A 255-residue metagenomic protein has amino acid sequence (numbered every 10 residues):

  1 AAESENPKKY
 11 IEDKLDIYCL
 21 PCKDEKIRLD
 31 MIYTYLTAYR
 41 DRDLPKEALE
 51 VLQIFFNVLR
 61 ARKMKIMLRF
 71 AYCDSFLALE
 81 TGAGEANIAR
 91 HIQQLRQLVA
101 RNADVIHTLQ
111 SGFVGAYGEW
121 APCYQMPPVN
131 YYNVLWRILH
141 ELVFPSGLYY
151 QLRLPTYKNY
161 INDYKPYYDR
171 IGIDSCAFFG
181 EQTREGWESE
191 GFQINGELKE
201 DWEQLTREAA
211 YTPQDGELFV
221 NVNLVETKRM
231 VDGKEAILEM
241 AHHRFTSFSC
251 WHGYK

Functional and structural regions predicted by a protein language model:
A1-I27, Q94, A100-R101: Non-catalytic accessory regions flanking glycosidase/transglycosidase catalytic cores in CAZymes
N6, I88-Q93, Y149, R153: Lectin-type carbohydrate-recognition ectodomains
P7, I11-L15, M31, Y35-L36 (+1 more regions): Extended hydrophobic/Leu-rich segments
D16-P21, R28-C73, L148: Aromatic-lined substrate-binding rim segments of carbohydrate-active enzymes
T34-L36, F70-D74, V99, F113-G115 (+2 more regions): Short, flexible loop/turn elements at secondary-structure junctions
Y35-E47, F76-A86, G115, E119-P128: The substrate-binding groove and active-site-proximal loops of carbohydrate-active enzymes, especially glycoside
E47-K65, G82-T108, N130-L142: An active-site-proximal structural segment forming one wall of the substrate-binding cleft that immediately precedes
V105-K255: Catalytic-core regions of glycoside hydrolase
